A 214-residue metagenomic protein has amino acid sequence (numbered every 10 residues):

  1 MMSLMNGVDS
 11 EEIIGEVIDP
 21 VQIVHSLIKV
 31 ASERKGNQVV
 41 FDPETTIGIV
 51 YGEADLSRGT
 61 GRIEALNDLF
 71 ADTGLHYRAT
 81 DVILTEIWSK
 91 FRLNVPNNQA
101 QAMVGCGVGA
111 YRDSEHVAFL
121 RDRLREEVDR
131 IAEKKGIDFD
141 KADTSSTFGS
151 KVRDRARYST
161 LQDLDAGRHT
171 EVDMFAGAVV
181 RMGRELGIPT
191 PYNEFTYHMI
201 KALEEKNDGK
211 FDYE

Functional and structural regions predicted by a protein language model:
M1-Q38: Rossmann-like NAD(P)(H) cofactor-binding subdomain of soluble oxidoreductases
M2, I14-G15, A100, T160 (+2 more regions): Broad structural signal for hydrophobic residues in well-ordered alpha-helices, predominantly aliphatic
M5, T46, V50, L164-D165 (+1 more regions): Short glycine/serine/threonine-biased micro-segments
N6, N94-N98, A176, N193: Asparagine-centered polar/low-complexity signal
D9-S10, R58, E171: Short phosphate-engaging motifs
V17-Q22, K35-F139: Internal alpha-helical scaffold of NAD(P)-dependent oxidoreductase catalytic cores
V30, V82-T85, T147: Short, solvent-exposed loop/turn elements at beta->coil junctions and helix N-caps that rim active or binding pockets
A71, A110, D122-E214: NAD(P)-dependent Rossmann-like dehydrogenase/reductase catalytic/cofactor-binding core
